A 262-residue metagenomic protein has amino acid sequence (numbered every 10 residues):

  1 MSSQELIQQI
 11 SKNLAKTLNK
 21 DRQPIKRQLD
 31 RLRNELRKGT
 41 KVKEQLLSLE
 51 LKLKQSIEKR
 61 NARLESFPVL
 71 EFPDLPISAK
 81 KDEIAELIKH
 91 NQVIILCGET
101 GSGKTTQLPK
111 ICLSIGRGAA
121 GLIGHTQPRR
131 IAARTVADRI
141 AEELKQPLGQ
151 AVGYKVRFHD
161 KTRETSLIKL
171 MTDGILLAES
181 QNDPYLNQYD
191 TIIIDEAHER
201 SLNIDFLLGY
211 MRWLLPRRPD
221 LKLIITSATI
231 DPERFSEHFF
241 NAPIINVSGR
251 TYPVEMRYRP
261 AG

Functional and structural regions predicted by a protein language model:
M1-G262: P-loop NTPase motor module signature
